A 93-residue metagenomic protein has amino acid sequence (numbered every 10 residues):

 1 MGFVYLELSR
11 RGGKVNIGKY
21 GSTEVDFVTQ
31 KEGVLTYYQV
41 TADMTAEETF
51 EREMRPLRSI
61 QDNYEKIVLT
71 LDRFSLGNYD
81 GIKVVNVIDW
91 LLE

Functional and structural regions predicted by a protein language model:
M1-E93: A cross-kingdom feature that marks ATP-driven nucleic-acid transaction machinery
